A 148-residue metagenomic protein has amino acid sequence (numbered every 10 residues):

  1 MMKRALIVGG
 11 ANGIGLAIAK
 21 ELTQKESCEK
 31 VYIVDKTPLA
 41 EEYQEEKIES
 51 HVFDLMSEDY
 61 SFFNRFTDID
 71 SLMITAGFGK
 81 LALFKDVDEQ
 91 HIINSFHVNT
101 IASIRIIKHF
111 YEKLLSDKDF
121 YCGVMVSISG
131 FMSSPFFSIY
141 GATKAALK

Functional and structural regions predicted by a protein language model:
A11, A19: N-terminal Rossmann NAD(P)H-binding glycine-rich loop of SDR-like oxidoreductase domains
E45-E58: Rossmann-fold cofactor-recognition segment
A76-K80: Conserved NAD(P)H cofactor-binding loop of Rossmann-fold oxidoreductase domains
L83-F84, H91-F96: Substrate-binding pocket helix/loop in short-chain dehydrogenase/reductase
K85, M132-I139: Active-site loop immediately N-terminal to the catalytic Tyr-X3-Lys motif of short-chain dehydrogenase/reductase
I107, T143: Active-site helix of classical SDR
S127: Residue(s) in the substrate-gating loop at a strand-loop-helix junction that position the organic substrate next
